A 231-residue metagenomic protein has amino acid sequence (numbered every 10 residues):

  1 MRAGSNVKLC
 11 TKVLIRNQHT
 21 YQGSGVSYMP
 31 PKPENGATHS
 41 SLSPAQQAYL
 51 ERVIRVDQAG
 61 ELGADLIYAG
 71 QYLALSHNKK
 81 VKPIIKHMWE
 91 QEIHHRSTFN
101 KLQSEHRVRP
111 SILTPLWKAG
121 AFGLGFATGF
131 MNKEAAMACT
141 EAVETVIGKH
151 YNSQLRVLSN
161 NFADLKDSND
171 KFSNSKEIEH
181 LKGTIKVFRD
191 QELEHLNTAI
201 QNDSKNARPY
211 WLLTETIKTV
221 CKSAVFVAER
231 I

Functional and structural regions predicted by a protein language model:
R2-I231: Non-heme di-metal
